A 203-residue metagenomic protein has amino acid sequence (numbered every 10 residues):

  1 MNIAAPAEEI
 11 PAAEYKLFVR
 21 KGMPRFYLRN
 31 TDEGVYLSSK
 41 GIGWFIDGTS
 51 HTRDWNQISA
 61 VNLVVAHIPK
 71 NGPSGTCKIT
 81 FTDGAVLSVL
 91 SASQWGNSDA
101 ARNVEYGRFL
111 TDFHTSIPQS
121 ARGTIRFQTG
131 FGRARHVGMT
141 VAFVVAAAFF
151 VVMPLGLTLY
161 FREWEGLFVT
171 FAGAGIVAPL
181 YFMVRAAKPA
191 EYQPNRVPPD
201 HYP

Functional and structural regions predicted by a protein language model:
M1-G34, P199-P203: Anionic N-terminal interaction surfaces
N2-E9, N62-G138, A187-P203: Acidic, Ser/Thr- and proline-rich intrinsically disordered linker/docking segments of eukaryotic scaffolds
E33-I42, N56, T82-G84: Short, solvent-exposed coil/turn segments at beta-strand boundaries
K40-G43, S50-P69: Phosphoinositide-dependent membrane-docking surfaces
H136-A147: Select subsegments of transmembrane alpha-helices in polytopic membrane proteins, especially boundary-proximal
G138-M139, L157-G175: Hydrophobic alpha-helical transmembrane segments
A148-T158: N-terminal signal sequences
F149-V151, V169-R185: Alpha-helical membrane-embedded segments
